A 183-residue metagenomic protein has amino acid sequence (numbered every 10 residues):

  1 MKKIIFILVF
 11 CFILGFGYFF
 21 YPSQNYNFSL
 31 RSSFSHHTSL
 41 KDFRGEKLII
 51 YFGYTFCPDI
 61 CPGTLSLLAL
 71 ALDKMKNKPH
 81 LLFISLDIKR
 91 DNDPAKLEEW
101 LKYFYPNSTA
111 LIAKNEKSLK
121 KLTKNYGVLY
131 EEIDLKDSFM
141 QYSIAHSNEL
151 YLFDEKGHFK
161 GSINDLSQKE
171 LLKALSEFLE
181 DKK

Functional and structural regions predicted by a protein language model:
M1-R31, D181-K183: N-terminal targeting signals for export/organelle localization
N25-Y26, K47-L48, S147-N148: Short loop/turn microsegments at loop-to-beta-strand junctions
S29-L48, L72: A short beta-strand-turn-helix
K41-G63, L68: Short active-site neighborhood of thiol/selenol oxidoreductases, capturing the structured segment around
I49-I50, L81, L150: Hydrophobic beta-strand anchors of alpha/beta hydrolase catalytic cores
L65-L122: Structural microenvironment flanking redox-active thiols in thiol-disulfide oxidoreductases
S118-L175: Thiol/disulfide oxidoreductase modules built on the thioredoxin-like
A174-K182: C-terminal alpha-helix
